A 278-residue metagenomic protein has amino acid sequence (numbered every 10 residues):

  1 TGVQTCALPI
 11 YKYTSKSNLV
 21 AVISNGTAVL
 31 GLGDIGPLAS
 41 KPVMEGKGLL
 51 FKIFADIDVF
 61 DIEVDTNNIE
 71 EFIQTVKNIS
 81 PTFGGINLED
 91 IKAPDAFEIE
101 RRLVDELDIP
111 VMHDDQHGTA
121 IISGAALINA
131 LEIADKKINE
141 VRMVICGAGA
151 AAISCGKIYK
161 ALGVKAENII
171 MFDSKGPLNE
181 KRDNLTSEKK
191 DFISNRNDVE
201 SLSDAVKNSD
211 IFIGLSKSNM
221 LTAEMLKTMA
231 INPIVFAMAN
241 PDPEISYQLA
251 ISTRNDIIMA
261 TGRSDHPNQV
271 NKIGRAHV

Functional and structural regions predicted by a protein language model:
T1-L8, H277: Short, small-residue-biased leader/transition segments that mark boundaries at the very start of proteins
T5-V111: N-terminal ligand-binding/catalytic initiation module
Y11-K16, K52-I53, N78-S80, V104-D105 (+6 more regions): Solvent-exposed alpha-helices and their adjacent loops that cap or buttress functional pockets in soluble metabolic
L30, I35-A55, L107, H113 (+2 more regions): Glycine-rich phosphate/diphosphate-binding loop of Rossmann-like nucleotide-binding domains
D61, N87-D90, V111-D114, I145 (+4 more regions): General beta-strand structural signal in soluble alpha/beta enzymes
I99-E106, V199, S203-N208, S216-V235: Rossmann-fold NAD(P) dinucleotide-binding segment
N219-G274: Rossmann-fold NAD(P)-binding glycine/threonine-rich loop
